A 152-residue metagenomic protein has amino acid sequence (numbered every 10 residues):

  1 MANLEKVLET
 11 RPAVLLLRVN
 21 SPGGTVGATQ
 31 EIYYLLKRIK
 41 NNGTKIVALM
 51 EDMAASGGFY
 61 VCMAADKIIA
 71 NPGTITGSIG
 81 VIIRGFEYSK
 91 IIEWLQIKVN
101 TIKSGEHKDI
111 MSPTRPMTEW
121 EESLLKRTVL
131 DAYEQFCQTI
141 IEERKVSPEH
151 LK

Functional and structural regions predicted by a protein language model:
M1-I46, M50-E143: Small-residue-centered hinge/linker elements
I141-L151: Hydrophobic, secondary-structure "cap" segments at the distal end of domains
